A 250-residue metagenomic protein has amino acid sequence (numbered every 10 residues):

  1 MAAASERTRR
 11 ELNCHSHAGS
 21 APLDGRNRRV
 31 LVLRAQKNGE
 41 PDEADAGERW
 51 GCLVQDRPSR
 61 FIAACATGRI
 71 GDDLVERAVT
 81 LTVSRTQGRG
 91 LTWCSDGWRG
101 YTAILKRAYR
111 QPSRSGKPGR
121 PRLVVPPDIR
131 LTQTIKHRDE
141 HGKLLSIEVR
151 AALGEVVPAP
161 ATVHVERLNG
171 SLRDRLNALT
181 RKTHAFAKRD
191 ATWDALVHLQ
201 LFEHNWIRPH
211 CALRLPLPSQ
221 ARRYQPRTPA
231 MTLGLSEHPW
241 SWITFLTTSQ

Functional and structural regions predicted by a protein language model:
M1-Q250: Residue-level recognition of single "structural anchor" positions that define or cap local secondary structure
